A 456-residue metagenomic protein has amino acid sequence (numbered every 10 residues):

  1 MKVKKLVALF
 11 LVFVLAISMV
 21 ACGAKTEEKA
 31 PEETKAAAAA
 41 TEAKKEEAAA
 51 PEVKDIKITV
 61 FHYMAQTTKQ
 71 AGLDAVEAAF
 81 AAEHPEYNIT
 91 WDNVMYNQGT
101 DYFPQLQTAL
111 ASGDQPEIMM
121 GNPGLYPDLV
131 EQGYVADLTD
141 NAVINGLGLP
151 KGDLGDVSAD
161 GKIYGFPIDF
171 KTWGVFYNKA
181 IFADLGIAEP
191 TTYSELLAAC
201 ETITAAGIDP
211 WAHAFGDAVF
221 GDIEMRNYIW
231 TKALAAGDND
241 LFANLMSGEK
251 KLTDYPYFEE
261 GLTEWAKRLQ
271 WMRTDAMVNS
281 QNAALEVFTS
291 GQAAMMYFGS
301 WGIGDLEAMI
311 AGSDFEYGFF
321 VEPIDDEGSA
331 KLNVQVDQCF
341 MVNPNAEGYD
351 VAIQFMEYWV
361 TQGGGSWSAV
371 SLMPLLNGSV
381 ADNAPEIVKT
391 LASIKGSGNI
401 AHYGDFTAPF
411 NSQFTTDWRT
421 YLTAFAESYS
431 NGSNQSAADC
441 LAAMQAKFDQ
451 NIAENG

Functional and structural regions predicted by a protein language model:
C22, Q115-E117, N145-I181, D209-P210 (+2 more regions): A structural signal for short loop-to-beta-strand junctions that line the ligand-binding cleft of periplasmic/secreted
A50-E52, N122-G174, A188, L197 (+3 more regions): Hinge/lid segment of periplasmic solute-binding proteins
A78, A82-E83, N88, D184-L185 (+2 more regions): Extracytoplasmic/periplasmic substrate-recognition and gating elements
A79-K151, G155-S158, A180-T191, V287 (+3 more regions): Extracytoplasmic "Venus flytrap"/periplasmic binding protein-like
A136-K151, K232-E260, A308-G312, I324-L332 (+1 more regions): Short, solvent-exposed loop/beta-turn-alpha elements that line the ligand-binding surface or hinge of extracytoplasmic
K162-I168, W173, L197-K250, A293: Extracytoplasmic/periplasmic solute-binding protein
E201-T202, L245-M277: Glycine-centered hinge/linker elements that transmit conformational signals in sensory and ligand-binding systems
N333-V334, M373-S379, A392-D449: C-terminal capping/gating helix-and-loop segments adjacent to ligand/active sites or protein-protein/ligand interfaces
